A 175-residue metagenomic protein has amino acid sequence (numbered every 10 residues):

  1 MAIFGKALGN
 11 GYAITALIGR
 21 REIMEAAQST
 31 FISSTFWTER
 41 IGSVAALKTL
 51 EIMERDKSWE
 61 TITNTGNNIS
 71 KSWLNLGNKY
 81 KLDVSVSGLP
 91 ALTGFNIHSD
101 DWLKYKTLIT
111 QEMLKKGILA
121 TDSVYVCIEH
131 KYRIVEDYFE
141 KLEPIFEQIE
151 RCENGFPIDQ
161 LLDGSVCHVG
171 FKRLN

Functional and structural regions predicted by a protein language model:
M1-N175: Conserved N-terminal phosphate-binding loop of PLP-dependent enzymes in the Aspartate aminotransferase
